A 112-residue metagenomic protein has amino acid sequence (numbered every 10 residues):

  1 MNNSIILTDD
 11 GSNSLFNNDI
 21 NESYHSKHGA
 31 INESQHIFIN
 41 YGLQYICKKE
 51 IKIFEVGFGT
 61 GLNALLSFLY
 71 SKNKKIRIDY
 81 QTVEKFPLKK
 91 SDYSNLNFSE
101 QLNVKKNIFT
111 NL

Functional and structural regions predicted by a protein language model:
M1-K48, T60-N73: Class I SAM-dependent methyltransferase Rossmann-like catalytic core, especially the SAM/SAH-binding loop
K49-I51, I76-R77: Short coil/turn segments at beta-strand junctions that form active-site/ligand-binding loops
I53-E55, G59: Class I SAM-dependent methyltransferase core
F54, D79-Q81: Conserved beta-strand positions in the Rossmann-like core of class I SAM-dependent methyltransferases
L69-D79, E100: Conserved S-adenosyl-L-methionine
Q81-P87: Conserved acidic E/D residue at the C-terminus of a beta-strand in Rossmann-like folds
K89-S91: Substrate/ligand-engaging "lid" and interaction regions
S94-L112: S-adenosyl-L-methionine
